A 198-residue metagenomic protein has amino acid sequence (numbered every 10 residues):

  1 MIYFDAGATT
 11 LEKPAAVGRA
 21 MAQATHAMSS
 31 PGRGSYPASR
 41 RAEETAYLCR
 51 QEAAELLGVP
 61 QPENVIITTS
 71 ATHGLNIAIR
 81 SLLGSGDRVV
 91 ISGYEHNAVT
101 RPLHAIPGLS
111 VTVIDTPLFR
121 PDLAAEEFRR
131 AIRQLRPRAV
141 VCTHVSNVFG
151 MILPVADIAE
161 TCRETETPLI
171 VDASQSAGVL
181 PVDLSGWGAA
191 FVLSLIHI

Functional and structural regions predicted by a protein language model:
M1-I196: Pyridoxal 5′-phosphate
